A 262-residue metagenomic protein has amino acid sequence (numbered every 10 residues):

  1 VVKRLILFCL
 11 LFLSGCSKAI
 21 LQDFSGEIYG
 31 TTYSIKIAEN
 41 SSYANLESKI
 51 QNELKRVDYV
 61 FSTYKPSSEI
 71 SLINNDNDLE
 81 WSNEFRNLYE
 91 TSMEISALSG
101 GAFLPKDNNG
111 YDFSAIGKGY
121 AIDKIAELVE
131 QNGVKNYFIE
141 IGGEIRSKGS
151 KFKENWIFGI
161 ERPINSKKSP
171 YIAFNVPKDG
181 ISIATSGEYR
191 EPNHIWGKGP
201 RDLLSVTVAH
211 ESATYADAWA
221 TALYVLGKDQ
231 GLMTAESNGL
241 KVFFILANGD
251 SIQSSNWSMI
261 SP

Functional and structural regions predicted by a protein language model:
V2-F8: Sec-dependent signal peptide recognition, specifically the positively charged N-region followed immediately by
F8, G15-P262: Mature catalytic core of soluble alpha/beta enzymes
